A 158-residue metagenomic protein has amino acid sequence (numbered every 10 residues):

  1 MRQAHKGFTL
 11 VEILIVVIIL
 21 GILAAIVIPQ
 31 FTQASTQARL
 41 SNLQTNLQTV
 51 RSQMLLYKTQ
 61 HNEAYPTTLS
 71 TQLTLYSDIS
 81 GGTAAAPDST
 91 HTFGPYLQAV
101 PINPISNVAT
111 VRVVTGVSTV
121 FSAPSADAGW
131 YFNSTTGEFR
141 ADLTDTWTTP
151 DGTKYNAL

Functional and structural regions predicted by a protein language model:
M1, I26-P29, T49, M54-Y57: A composition/secondary-structure signal for short, hydrophobic, low-basic-content segments with alpha-helix propensity
R2-A34: N-terminal single-pass transmembrane signal-anchor helix
V11, A25, P66, N133 (+1 more regions): Short, electropositive, low-hydrophobicity segments enriched in small/polar residues
V17, Q44, R51: Conserved catalytic core of two-component sensor histidine kinases
Q30-Q48: Aliphatic-rich helix starts adjacent to a transmembrane/signal segment
S52-L55, T59-A128, T135: Extracellular/periplasmic head regions of type IV pilus-like filament subunits
G116-L158: Short, surface-exposed interaction loops/tails
